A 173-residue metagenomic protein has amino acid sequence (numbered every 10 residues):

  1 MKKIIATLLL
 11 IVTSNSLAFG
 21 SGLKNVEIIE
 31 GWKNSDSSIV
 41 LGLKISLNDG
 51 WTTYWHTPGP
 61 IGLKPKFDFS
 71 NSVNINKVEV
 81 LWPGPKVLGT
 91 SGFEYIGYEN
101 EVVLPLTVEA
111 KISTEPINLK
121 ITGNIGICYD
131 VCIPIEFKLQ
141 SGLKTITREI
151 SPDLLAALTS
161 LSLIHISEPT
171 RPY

Functional and structural regions predicted by a protein language model:
I4-S14: Sec-dependent N-terminal signal peptides
F19-S46: N-terminal edge beta-strand
Y54-G59, Y129-K138: Beta-sandwich strand segments
P58-W82: Solvent-exposed beta-hairpin/edge-strand motifs
E101-T107: Ligand-binding face of N-terminal immunoglobulin V-set domains in extracellular IgSF glycoproteins
E109-E115: Short, surface-exposed loop/turn segments at beta-strand-coil junctions that are enriched for proline with nearby
L139-L163: Extracytoplasmic/periplasmic copper-protein system
I164-Y173: Single conserved hydrophobic/aromatic residue that forms the stacking wall/gate of nucleotide- or nucleobase-binding
